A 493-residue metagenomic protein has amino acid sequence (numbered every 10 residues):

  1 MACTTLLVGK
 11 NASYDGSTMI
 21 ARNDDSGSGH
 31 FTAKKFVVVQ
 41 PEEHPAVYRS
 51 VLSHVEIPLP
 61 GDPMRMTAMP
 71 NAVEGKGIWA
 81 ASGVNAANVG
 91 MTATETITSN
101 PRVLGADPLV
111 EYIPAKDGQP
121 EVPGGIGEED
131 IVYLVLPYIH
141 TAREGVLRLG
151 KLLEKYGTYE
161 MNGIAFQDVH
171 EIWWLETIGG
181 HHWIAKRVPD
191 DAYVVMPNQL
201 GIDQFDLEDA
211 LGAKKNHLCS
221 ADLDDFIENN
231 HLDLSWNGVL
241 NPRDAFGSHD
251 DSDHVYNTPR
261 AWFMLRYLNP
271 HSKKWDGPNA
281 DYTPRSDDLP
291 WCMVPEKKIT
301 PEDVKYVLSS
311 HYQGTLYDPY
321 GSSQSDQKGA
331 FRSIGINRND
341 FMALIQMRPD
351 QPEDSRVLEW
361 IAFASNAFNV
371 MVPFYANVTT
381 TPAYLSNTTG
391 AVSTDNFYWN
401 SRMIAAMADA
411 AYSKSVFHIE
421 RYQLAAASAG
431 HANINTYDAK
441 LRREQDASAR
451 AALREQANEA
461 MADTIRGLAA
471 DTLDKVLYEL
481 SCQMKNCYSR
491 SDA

Functional and structural regions predicted by a protein language model:
A2-E128, R148-D281: A contiguous strand-loop segment
T5-L7, M19-A21, A81, G90-T92 (+10 more regions): Ordered hydrophobic segments in well-structured contexts
V132-Y138: Short, well-ordered beta-strand elements within core beta-sheets of diverse protein domains
Y138-E144: Short, charged, surface-exposed loops that flank catalytic or proteolytic processing sites
D224-D350: Glycine-rich, aromatic-lined ligand/substrate-binding cores of catalytic and carbohydrate-binding domains
Y317-R443: Substrate-recognition/cap regions that form aromatic- and gly/pro-loop-enriched pockets for small-molecule ligands
L424-A493: Histidine-centered catalytic/metal-binding microenvironments
